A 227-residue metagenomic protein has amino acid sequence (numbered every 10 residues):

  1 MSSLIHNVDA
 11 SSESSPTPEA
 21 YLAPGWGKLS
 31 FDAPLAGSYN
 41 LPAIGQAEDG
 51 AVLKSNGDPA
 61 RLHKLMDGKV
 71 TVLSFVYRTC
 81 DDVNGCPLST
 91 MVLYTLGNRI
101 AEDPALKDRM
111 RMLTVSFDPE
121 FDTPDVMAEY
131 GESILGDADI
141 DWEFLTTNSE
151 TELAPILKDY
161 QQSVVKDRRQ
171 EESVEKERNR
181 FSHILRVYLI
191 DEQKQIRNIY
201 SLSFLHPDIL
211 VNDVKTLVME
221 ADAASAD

Functional and structural regions predicted by a protein language model:
M1-D49, L53, A226-D227: N-terminal targeting signals for export/organelle localization
S11-K28, D125, W142-P155, H183-V187 (+1 more regions): Periplasmic c-type cytochrome electron-transfer domains
G45, K69, V76-T79, N84 (+5 more regions): Sec/Tat-exported extracytoplasmic proteins
G45-A47, L65-V72, K107-M112, D122 (+2 more regions): Extracytoplasmic
R61-V92, M112-L113: Short active-site neighborhood of thiol/selenol oxidoreductases, capturing the structured segment around
D67, Y77-R78, V115-E120, T147-S149 (+2 more regions): Solvent-exposed coil/turn segments that connect beta secondary-structure elements in extracytoplasmic/periplasmic
L88-I156: Structural microenvironment flanking redox-active thiols in thiol-disulfide oxidoreductases
K158, Q162-D227: Thiol-/selenol-based redox modules, centered on thioredoxin-like and closely related oxidoreductase domains
